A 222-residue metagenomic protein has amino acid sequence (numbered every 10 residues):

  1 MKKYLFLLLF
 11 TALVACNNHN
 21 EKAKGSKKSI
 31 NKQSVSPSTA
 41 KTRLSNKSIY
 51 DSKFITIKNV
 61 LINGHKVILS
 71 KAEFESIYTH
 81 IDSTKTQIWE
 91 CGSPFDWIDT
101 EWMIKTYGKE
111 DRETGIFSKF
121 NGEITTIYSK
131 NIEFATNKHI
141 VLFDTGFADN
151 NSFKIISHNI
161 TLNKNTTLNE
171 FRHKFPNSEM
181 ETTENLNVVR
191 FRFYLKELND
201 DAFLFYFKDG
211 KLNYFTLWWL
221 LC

Functional and structural regions predicted by a protein language model:
M1-Y4, N18: Positively charged n-region of N-terminal signal peptides that target proteins for export
Y4-L13: Sec-dependent N-terminal signal peptides
N17-N187, F207-C222: Short helix/turn-capping signatures at newly exposed starts of structured segments
R190: Conserved phosphate-binding/catalytic loops and adjacent sensor/switch elements of nucleotide-binding enzymes, spanning
F193-L212: Short, exposed beta-strand-loop hairpins at the edges of beta-sheets in extracellular/periplasmic proteins
